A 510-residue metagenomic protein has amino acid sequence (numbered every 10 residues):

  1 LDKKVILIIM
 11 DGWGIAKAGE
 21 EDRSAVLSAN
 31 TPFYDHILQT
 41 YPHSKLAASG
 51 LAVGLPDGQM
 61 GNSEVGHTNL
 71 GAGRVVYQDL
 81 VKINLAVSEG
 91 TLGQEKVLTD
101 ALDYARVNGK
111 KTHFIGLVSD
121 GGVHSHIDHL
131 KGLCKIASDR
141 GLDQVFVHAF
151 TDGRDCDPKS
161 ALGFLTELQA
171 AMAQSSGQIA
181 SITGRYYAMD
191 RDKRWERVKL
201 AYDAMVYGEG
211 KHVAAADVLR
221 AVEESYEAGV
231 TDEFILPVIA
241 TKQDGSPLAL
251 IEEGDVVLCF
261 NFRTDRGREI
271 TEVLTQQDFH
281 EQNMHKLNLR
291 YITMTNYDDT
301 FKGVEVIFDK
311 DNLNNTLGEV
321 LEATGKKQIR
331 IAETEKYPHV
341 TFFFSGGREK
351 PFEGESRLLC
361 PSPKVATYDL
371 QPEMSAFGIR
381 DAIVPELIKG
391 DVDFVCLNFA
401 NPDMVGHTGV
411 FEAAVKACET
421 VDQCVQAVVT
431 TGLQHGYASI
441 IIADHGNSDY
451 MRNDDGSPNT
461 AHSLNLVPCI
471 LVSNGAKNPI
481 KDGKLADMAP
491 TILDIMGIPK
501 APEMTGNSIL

Functional and structural regions predicted by a protein language model:
L1-L510: Feature captures the catalytic ectodomains and active-site-proximal regions of enzymes that hydrolyze or transfer
